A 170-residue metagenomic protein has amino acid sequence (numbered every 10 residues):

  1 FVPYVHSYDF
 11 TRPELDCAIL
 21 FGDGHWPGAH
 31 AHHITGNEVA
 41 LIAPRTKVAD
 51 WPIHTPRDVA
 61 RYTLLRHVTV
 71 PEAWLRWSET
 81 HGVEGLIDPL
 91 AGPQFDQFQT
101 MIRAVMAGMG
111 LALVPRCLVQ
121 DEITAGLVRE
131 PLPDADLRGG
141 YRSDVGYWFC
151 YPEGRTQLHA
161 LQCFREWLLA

Functional and structural regions predicted by a protein language model:
F1-P27: Central regulatory/effector-binding core of bacterial HTH transcription factors
V5, L20-G24, P44-R45, Q97 (+2 more regions): Beta->alpha turn/N-cap motifs
D9-T11, H30-H33, T55-R57, V83-G85 (+1 more regions): Short secondary-structure boundary/capping segments
P13-L20, V39, M106-L111, L127: Alpha-to-beta junction loops
P27-L65: Flexible hinge/capping segments at coil-to-helix
T63-E84: Secondary-structure junction motif
L86-E130, A135-D136: Hydrophobic hinge/microswitch elements
P133-A170: A late-sequence structural motif
